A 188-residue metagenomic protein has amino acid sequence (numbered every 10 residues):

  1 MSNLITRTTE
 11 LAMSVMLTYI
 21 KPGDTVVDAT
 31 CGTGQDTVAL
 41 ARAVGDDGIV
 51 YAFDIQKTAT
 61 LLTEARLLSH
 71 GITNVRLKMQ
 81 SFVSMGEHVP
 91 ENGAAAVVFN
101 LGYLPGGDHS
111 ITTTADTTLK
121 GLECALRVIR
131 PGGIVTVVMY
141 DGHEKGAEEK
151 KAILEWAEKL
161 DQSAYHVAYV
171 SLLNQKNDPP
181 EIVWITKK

Functional and structural regions predicted by a protein language model:
M1-T25, V38, R42: S-adenosyl-L-methionine
K21, V44-G45, I129-P131: Helix-to-beta-strand junctions that scaffold the AdoMet/dcAdoMet cofactor pocket in Class I SAM-dependent enzymes
T30-G34: Class I SAM-dependent methyltransferase "Motif I" SAM/SAH-binding loop
I49-D54: Conserved SAM-binding motif I beta-strand of class I
L61-N92: S-adenosyl-L-methionine
H88, G146-K188: Class I S-adenosyl-L-methionine
F99-G121: Mobile active-site "lid"/loop adjacent to the S-adenosyl-L-methionine
G121, V128-M139: Conserved beta-strand signature within the Rossmann-like core of class I S-adenosyl-L-methionine
